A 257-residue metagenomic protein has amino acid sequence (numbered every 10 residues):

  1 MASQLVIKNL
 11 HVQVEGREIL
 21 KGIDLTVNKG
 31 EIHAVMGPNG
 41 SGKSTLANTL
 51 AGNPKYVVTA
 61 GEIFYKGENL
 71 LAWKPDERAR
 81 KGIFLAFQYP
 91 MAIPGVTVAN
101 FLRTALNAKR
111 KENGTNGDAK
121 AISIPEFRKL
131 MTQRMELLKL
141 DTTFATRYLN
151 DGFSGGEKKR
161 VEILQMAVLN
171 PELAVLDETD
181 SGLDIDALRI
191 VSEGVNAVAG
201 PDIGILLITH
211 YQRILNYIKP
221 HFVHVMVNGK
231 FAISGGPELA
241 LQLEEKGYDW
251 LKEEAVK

Functional and structural regions predicted by a protein language model:
L5-I7, L20-G22: Conserved structural motif at the start of ABC-family nucleotide-binding domains
M36-P38: The feature captures the beta-strand-to-loop junction immediately N-terminal to the Walker
E62-R78, N150: ABC ATPase NBD Q-loop/coupling interface
L85, Y89, G95-K111: Q-loop/switch helix immediately C-terminal to the Walker
M166-A167: ABC ATPase C-loop
V175-T179, D186: Walker B catalytic motif
M226, K230-E253: Conserved beta-strand-loop-alpha-helix hinge in the C-terminal portion of ABC ATPase nucleotide-binding domains
